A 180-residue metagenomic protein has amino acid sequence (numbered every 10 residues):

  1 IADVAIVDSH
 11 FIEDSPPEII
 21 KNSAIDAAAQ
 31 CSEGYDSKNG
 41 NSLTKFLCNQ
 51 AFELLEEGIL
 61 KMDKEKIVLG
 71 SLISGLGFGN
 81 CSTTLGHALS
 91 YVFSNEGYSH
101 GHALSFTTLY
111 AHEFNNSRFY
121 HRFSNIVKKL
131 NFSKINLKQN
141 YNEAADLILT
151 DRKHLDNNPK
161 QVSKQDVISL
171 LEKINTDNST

Functional and structural regions predicted by a protein language model:
I1-N80: Carboxylate- and glycine-rich phosphate/diphosphate-binding segment that chelates Mg2+/Mn2+
A24, L47, D63-K66, L85 (+5 more regions): Residue-level detector of well-ordered alpha-helical segments, enriched for hydrophobic/aromatic packing positions
C31-S32, L55-G58, S71-G75, L89-F93 (+2 more regions): Buried hydrophobic packing segments
Y35-G40, H112-Y120, D177-T180: Short helix-capping/linker segments at secondary-structure and domain boundaries
L60-S82, G86-F93, N142-T150: Short, hydrophobic/aliphatic alpha-helical segments
T84, A88-N142: Active-site pocket-lining segment
Y120-T180: C-terminal charged capping/lid subdomain of soluble metabolic enzymes
